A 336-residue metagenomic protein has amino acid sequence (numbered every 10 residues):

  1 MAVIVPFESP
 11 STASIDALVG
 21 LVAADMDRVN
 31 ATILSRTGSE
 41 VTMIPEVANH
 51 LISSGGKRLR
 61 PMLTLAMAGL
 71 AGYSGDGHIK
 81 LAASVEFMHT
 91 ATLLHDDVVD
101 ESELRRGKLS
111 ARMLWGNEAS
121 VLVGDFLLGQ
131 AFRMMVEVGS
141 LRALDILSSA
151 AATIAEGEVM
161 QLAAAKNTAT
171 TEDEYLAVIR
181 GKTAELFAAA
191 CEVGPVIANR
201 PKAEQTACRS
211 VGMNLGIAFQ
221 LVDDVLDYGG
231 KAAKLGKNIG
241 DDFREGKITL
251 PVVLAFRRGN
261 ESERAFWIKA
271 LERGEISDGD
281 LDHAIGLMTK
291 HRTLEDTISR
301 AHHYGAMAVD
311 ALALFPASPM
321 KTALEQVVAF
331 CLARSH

Functional and structural regions predicted by a protein language model:
M1-H336: All-alpha prenyltransferase/terpene-synthase fold signal
